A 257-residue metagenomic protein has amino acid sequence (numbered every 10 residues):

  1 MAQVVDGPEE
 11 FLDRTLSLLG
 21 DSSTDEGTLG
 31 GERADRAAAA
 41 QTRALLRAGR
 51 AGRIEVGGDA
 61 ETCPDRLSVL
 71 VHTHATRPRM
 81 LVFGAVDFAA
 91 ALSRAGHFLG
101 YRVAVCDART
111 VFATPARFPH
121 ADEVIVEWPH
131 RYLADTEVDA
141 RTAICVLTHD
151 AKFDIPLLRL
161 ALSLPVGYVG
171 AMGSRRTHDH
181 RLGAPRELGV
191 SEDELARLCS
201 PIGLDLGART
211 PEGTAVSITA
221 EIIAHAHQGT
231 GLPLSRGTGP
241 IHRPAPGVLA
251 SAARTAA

Functional and structural regions predicted by a protein language model:
M1-A108, F112-I125, D139-A143, G183 (+2 more regions): Segments forming oxygen-rich coordination pockets for charged ligands
A89-A90, D154-I155, H178: Short, well-ordered alpha-helical microsegments
A95, P156-A161: A short acidic, amphipathic alpha-helical/loop segment
Y101, V166, V190: Short phosphate-binding/catalytic loops that engage adenosine nucleotides
C106, A143, L147-A151, R159-P185: ADP-ribose/adenylate-binding Rossmann-like module
E127-Y132, K152: Conserved SAM/SAH-binding loop
H130-A140: Short amphipathic alpha-helix with an adjacent loop that forms part of the alpha/beta core around
M172-A257: Adenosine-phosphate binding glycine-rich loop
